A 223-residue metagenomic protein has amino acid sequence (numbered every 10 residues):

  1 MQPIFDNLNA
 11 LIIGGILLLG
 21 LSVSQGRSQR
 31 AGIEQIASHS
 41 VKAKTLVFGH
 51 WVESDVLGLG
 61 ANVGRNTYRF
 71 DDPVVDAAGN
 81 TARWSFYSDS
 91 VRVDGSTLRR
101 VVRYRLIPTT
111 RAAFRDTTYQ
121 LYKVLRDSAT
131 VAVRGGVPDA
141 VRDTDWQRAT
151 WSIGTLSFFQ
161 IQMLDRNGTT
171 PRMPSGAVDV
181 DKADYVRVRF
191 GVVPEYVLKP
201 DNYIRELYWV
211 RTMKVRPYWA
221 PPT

Functional and structural regions predicted by a protein language model:
Q2-A61: Aliphatic-rich helix starts adjacent to a transmembrane/signal segment
L8-A10, S90, D165, V192: Short, flexible loop/turn elements at secondary-structure junctions
G26, L57, A61, V91 (+5 more regions): Residue-level marker of positions within ordered structural domains that often coincide with functionally constrained
V56-S88: Short, glycine/small-hydrophobic-rich surface segments
G79-R172: Type IV pilin-like appendage domain
T144-T223: Short linear sequence signals and composition-biased patches located at protein termini or domain-edge surfaces
